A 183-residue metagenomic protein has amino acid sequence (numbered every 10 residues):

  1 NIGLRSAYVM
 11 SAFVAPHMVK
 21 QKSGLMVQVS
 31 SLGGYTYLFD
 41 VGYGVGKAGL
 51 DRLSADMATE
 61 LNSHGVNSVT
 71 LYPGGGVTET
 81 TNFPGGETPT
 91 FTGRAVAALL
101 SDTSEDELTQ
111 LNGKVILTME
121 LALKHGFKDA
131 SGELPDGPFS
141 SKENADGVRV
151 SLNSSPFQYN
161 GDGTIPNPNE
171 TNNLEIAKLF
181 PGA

Functional and structural regions predicted by a protein language model:
F13, H17-K20, D56-V66, T103-E107: Active-site-adjacent segment of SDR/Rossmann-fold oxidoreductases
V19, L25-S63, G75-V77, F83: Catalytic loop of short-chain dehydrogenase/reductase
V27, S68-L71: Hydrophobic structural elements of the Rossmann-like NAD(P)H-binding subdomain that define the short-chain
T70-L71, F83-G182: C-terminal helical subdomain
